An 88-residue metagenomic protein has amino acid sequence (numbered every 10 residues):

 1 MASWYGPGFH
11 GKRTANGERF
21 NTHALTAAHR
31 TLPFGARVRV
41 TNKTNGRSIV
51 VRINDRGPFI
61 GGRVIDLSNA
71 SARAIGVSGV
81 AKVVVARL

Functional and structural regions predicted by a protein language model:
M1-L88: Secreted/periplasmic proteins
